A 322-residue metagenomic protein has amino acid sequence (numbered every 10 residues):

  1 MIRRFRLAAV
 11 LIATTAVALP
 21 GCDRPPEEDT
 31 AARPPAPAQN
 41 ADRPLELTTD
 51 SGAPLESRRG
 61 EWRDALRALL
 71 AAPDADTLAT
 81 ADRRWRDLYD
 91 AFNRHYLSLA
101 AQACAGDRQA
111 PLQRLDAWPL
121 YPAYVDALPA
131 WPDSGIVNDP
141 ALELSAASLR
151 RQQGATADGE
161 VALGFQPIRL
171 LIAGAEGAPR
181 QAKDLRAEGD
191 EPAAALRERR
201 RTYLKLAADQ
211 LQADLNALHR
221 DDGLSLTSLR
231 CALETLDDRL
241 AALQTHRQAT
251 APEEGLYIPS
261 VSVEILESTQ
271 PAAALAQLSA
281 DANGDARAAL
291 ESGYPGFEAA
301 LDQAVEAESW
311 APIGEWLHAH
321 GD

Functional and structural regions predicted by a protein language model:
M1-A9: Bacterial N-terminal signal peptides that target proteins for export
A8-A18: Bacterial N-terminal signal peptides
C22-P26: Bacterial signal peptide processing site
E28-D322: Mature extracytoplasmic or organellar-lumen-exposed domains after removal of signal/transit peptides
